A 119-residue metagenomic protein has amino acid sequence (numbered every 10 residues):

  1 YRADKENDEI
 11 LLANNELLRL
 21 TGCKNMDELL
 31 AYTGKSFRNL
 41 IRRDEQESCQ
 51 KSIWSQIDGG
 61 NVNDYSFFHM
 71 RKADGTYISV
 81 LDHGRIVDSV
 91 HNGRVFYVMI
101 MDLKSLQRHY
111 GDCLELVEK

Functional and structural regions predicted by a protein language model:
Y1-I10: Short acidic/glycine-rich beta-turn/loop cap or linker motifs at sensory/regulatory domain boundaries that couple input
A3, F68-G75, D88: PAS-family sensory domains
D8, N15, N63-Y65: Short coil/loop residues immediately preceding or within conserved phosphate-binding loops of NTP-utilizing enzyme
L11, L18-N39, Q46-Q50: PAS and related sensory helical modules
R38-F67: Terminal output helix/cap of sensory domains in signal transduction proteins
D64-S66, A73-D82, F96: PAS and PAS-like sensory/regulatory domains
D82-V98, D102-R108: Short loop/turn elements at sensory-signaling interfaces that couple input to output
Q107-K119: Sensory-domain boundary/capping and coupling elements
